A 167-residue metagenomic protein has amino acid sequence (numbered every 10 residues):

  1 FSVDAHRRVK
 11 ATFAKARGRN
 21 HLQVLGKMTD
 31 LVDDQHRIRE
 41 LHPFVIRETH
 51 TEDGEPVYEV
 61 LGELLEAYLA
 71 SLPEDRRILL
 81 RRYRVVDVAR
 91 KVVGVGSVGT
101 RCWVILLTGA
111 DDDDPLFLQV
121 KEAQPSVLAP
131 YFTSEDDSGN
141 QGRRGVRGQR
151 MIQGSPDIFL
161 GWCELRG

Functional and structural regions predicted by a protein language model:
F1-D53: Internal, well-ordered alpha/beta segment that forms a basic, Gly-enriched binding/recognition surface
F1-H21, E66-G167: Conserved ATP-binding subdomain of kinase catalytic cores across diverse folds
D30-D33, R37-P43, R47-E66, A70-P73 (+2 more regions): ATP-dependent kinase catalytic cores of phosphoinositide-metabolizing enzymes and PI3K-like protein kinases
